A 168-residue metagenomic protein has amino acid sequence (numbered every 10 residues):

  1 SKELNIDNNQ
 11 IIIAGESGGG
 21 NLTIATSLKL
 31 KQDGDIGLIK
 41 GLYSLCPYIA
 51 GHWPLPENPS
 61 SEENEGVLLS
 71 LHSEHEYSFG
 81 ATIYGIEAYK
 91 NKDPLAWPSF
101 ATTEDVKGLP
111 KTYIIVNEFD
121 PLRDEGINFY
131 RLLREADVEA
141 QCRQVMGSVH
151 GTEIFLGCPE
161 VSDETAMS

Functional and structural regions predicted by a protein language model:
S1-S168: Alpha/beta-hydrolase superfamily serine-hydrolase fold, recognizing
